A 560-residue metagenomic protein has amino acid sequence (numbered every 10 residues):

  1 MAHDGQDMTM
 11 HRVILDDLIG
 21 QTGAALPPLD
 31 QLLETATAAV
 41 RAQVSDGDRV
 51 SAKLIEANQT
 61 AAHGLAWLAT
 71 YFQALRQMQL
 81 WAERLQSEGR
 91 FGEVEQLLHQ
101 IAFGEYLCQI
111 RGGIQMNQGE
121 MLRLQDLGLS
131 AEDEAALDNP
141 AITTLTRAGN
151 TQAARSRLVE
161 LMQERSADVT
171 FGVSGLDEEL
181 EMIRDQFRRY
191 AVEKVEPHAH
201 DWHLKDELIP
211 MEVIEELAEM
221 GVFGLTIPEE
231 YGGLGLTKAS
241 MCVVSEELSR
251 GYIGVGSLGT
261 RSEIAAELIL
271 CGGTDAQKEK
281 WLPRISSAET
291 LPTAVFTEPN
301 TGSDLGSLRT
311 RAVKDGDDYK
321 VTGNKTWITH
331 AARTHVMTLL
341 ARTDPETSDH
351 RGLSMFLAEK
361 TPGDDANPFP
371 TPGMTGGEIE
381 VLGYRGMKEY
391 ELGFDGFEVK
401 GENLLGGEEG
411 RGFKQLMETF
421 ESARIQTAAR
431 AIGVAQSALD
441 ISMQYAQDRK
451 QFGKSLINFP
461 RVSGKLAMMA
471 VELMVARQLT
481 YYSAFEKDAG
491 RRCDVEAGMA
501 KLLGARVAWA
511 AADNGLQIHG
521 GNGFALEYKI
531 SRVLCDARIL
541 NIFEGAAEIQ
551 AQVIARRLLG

Functional and structural regions predicted by a protein language model:
A2-G251, V255, T260, G272-G273 (+7 more regions): Alpha-helical interface subdomain recognition
L236-T237, D304-G306, H330-T334, D349-G352 (+1 more regions): Short glycine/proline-enriched turns and hinge-like loops at secondary-structure junctions
A288-F296: A short, Trp-centered hydrophobic/proline-enriched beta-strand micro-motif
P299-R309, N367-G373: Active-site-adjacent elements of ketosynthase-type condensing enzymes
N300-S303, W327-H330, P345-T347, E380-K388: Short Gly/Pro-enriched turn/cap motifs at secondary-structure boundaries
D318, T322-P372: A short core secondary-structure module
D364-F397: Flexible, small-/acidic-enriched active-site or ligand-binding loops
D395-K414: Long, acidic (Asp/Glu-rich), low-complexity accessory segments flanking structured domains
